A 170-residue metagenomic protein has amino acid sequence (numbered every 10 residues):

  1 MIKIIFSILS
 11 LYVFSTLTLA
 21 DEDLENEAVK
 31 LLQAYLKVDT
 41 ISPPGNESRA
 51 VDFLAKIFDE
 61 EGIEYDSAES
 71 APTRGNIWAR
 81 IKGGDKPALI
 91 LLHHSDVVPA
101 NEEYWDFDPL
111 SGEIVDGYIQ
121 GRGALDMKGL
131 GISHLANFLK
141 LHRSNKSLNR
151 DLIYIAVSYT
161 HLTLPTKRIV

Functional and structural regions predicted by a protein language model:
M1-I8: Sec-dependent signal peptide recognition, specifically the positively charged N-region followed immediately by
D21-A124, K128, F138-D151: Acidic/His- and Gly-rich active-site-bordering loop/insert found across diverse amide/peptide-bond hydrolases
T160-T166: Conserved small/polar residues in nucleotide/adenosyl-binding loops
